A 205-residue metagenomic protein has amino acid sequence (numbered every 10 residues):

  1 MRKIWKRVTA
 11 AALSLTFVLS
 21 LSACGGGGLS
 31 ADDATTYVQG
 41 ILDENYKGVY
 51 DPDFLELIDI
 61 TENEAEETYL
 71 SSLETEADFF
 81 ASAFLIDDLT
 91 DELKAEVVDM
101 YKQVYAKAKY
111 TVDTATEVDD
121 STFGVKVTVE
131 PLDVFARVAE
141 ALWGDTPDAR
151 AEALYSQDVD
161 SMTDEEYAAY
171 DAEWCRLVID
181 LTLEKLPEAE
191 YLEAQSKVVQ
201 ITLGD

Functional and structural regions predicted by a protein language model:
M1-A12: Bacterial N-terminal signal peptides that target proteins for export
L19-A23: C-terminal motif of bacterial Sec signal peptides marking the signal peptidase cleavage site
G27-Q103: Core segments of small alpha/beta cavity-forming domains
A106-V118: Short amphipathic beta-strand and strand-loop transition segments with alternating hydrophobic
V112-T114, S196-G204: Hydrophobic/aromatic beta-strand elements that line small-molecule binding cavities or substrate pockets in beta-rich
D119-P131: A short hydrophobic beta-strand element
V129-F135, L203: Beta-strand elements of well-folded, non-transmembrane domains
F135-Q195: Mixed-charge, low-complexity intrinsically disordered segments
